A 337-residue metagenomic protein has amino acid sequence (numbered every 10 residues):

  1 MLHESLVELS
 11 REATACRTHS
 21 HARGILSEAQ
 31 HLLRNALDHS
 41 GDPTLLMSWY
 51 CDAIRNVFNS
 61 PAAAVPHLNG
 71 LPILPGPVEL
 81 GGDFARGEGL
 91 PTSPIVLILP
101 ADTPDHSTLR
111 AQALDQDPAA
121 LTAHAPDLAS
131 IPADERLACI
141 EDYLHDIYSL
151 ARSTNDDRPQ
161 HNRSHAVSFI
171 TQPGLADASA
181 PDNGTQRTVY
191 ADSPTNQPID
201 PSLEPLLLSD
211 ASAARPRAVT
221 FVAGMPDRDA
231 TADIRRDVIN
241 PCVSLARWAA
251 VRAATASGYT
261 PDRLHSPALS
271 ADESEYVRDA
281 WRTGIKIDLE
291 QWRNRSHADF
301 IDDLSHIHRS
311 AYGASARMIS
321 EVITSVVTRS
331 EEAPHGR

Functional and structural regions predicted by a protein language model:
M1, T14-A22, D42, S153-P159 (+2 more regions): Intrinsic-disorder/low-complexity, polar/charged segments
M1-L74: N-terminal regions immediately upstream of nucleotidyltransferase
H3-L6, H19, L26, Q30 (+9 more regions): Alpha-helix initiation and N-capping motif
H31-L33, L37-S40, F58, N196-R337: Conserved nucleotidyltransferase catalytic core and NTase-mimicking acidic/glycine-rich helix/loop elements in nucleic
G41, R55-H106: Active-site nucleotide-donor binding segment shared across nucleotidyl transfer reactions
S48, D52, T92, S107 (+2 more regions): Conserved structured core elements
A53, D115-L121, I239, V243-R247: Histidine- and acidic-residue-rich, metal-dependent catalytic cores
R55, N59, G70, D105-T195: Conserved catalytic core of two-metal-ion nucleotidyltransferases
